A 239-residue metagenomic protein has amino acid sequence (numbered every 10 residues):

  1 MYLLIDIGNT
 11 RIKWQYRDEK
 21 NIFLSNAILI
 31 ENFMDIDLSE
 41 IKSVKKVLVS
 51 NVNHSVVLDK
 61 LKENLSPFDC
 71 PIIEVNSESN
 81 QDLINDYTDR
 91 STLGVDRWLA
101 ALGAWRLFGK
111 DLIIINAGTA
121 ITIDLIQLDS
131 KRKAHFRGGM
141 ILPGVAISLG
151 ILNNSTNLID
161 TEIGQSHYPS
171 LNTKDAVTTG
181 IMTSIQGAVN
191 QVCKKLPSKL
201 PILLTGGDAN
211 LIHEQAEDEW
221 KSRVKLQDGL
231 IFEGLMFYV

Functional and structural regions predicted by a protein language model:
M1-I22, A104, K110-K133, L152: Gly/Thr-rich phosphate-binding beta-strand-loop-beta motif of the actin/hexokinase/Hsp70
L24-I30, K46-V57: N-terminal beta-alpha supersecondary unit
M34-I41: Short amphipathic alpha-helix with an adjacent loop that forms part of the alpha/beta core around
V44-N53, P71-E74, K199-D208: Short glycine-rich phosphate-binding loop at a beta-alpha junction
N51, E63-A104: Glycine/small-residue-rich loop that forms an oxyanion/phosphate-binding "nest" at active or ligand-binding sites
R106-G109, R137-T179: Glycine-rich phosphate-binding loop plus the immediately following alpha-helix
Q165-P201, D208: Adenine-nucleotide phosphate-binding core of ATP-dependent small-molecule kinases
T178, M182, E214, V224-V239: Glycine-rich phosphate-binding/hydrolytic loop that grips phosphoryl groups
